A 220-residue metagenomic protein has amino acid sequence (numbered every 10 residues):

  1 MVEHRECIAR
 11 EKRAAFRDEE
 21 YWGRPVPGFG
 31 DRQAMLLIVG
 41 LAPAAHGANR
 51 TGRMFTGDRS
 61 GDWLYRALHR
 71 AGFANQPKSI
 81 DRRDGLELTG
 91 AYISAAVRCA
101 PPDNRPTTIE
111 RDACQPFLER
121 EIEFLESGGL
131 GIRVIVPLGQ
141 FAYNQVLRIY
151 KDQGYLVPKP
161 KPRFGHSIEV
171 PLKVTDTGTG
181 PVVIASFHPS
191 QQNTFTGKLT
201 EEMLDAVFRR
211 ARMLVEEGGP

Functional and structural regions predicted by a protein language model:
M1-P162, H166-G219: A polyanion-binding, active-site-adjacent surface
